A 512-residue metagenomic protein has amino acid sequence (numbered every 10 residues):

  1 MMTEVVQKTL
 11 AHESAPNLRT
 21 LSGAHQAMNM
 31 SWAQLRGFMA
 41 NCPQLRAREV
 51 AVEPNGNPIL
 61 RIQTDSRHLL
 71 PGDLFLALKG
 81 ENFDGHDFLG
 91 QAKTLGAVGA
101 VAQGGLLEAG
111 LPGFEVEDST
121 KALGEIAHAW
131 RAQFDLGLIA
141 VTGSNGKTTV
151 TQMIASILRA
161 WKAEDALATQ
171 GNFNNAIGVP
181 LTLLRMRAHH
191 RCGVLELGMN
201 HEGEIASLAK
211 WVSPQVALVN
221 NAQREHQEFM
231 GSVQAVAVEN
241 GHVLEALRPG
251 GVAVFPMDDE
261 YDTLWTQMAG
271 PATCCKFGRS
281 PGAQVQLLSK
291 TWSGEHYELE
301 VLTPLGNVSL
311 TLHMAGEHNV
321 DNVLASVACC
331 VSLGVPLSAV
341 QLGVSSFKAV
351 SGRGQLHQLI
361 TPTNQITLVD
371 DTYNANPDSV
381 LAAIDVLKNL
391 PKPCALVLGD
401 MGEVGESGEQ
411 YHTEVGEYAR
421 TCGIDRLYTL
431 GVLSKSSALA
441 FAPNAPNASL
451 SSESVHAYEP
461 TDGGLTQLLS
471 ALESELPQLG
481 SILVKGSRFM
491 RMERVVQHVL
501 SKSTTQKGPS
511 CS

Functional and structural regions predicted by a protein language model:
M1-A47, P71-L74, L111, R159 (+10 more regions): ATP-dependent carboxylate-amine ligase
M2-T142, T149-A160, I177, L184 (+3 more regions): Short, basic phosphate-binding NTP loop
R36-G37, A122-M257, L264-G270, S474 (+2 more regions): Phosphate-binding loop of NTP-binding sites
A51-I62, K121-G124, N174-I177, L197-E202 (+5 more regions): Short gly/ser/thr-rich secondary-structure transition/capping motifs
P54, R185-E225, D262-N307, V350-I360: Extended acidic/charged loop-beta regions that coordinate divalent cations and stabilize anionic phosphate/carboxylate
L89-T94, A209-K210, R420: Non-catalytic positions within long, well-ordered alpha-helices that form the structural scaffold/packing of enzyme
A100-L107, M257-Y261, R279-S280, G431-K435 (+1 more regions): Short, polar loop motifs at secondary-structure junctions
